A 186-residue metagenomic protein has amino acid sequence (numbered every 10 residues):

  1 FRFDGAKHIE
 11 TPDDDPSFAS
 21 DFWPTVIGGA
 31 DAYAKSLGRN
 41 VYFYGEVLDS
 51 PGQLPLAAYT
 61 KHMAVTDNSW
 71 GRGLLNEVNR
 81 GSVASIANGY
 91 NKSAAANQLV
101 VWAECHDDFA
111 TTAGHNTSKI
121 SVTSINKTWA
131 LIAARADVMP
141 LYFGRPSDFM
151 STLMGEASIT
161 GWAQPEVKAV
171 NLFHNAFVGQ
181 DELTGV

Functional and structural regions predicted by a protein language model:
R2-V186: Active-site-proximal helices and loops of the catalytic beta/alpha 8
